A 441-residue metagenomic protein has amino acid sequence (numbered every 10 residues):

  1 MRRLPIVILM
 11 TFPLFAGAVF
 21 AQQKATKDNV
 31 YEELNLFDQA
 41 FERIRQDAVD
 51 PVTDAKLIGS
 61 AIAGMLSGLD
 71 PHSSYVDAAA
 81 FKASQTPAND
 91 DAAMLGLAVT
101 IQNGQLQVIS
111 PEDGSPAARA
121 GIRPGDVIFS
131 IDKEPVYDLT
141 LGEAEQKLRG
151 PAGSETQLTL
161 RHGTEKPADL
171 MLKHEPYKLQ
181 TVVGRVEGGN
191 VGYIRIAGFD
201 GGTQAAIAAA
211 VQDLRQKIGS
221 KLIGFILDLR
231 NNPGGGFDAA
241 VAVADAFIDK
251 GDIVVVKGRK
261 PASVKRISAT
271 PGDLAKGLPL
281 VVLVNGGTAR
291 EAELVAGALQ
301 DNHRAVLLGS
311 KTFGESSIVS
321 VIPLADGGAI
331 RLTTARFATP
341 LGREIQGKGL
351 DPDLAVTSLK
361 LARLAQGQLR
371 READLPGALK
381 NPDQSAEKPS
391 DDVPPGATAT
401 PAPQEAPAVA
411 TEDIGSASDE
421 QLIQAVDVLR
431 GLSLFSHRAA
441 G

Functional and structural regions predicted by a protein language model:
R2, Y31, N35, V182-G441: C-terminal "post-core" interaction segments
R2-Y75, Q107, D392-A399, P403-Q424 (+1 more regions): Terminal targeting/pro-maturation regions of precursor/exported proteins
F41, A117-T140, I226-D228: Conserved PDZ fold ligand-binding element
F41-D50, A61-S74, N89, N103 (+8 more regions): Sec-exported extracytoplasmic/periplasmic mature domains
S60, H72-S110: PDZ/PDZ-like peptide-tail recognition elements
D90-A93, I101-Q105, I122-R123, G150-S154 (+8 more regions): Short flexible coil/turn linkers enriched for glycine and charged/polar residues that connect secondary-structure
G104-Q107, F129, E143-V183, T333-T334 (+1 more regions): PDZ-domain C-terminal substructure recognizer with occasional recognition of PDZ-binding tails
V127-T159, A239, G314-V321: PDZ domains, with a preference for the canonical peptide-binding region formed by the helix
